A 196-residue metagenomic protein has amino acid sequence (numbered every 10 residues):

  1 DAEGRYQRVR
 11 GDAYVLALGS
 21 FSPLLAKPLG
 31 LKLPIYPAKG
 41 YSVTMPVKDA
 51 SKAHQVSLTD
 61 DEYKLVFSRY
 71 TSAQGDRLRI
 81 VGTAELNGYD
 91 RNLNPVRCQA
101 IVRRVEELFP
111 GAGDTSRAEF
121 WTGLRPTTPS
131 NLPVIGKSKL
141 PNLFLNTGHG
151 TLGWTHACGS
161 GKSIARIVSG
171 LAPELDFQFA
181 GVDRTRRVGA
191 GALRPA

Functional and structural regions predicted by a protein language model:
D1-A2: A conserved short coil-to-beta-strand element within the FAD-binding core of flavoproteins
R5-P141: Active-site substrate-recognition segment that forms the wall of the catalytic cavity or substrate channel
D61-E62, D90-N92, E106-A196: C-terminal catalytic lobe of FAD-dependent flavoproteins
